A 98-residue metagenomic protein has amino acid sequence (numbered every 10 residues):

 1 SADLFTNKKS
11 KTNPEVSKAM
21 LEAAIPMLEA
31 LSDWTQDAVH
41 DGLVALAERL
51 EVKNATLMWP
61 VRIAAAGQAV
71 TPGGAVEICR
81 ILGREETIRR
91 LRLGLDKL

Functional and structural regions predicted by a protein language model:
S1-L50: Small-residue-rich helix-loop
D37-L98: Charged substrate- and nucleic-acid-binding regions of tRNA-handling and nucleotidyl-transfer enzymes, centered on
